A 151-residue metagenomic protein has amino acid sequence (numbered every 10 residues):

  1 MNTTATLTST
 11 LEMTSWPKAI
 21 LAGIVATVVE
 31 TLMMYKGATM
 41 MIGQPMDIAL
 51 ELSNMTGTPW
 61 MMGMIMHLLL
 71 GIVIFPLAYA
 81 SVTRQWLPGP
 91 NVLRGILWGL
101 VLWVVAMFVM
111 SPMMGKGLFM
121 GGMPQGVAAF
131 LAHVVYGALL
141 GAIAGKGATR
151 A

Functional and structural regions predicted by a protein language model:
N2-A151: Juxtamembrane/disordered regions of integral membrane proteins
